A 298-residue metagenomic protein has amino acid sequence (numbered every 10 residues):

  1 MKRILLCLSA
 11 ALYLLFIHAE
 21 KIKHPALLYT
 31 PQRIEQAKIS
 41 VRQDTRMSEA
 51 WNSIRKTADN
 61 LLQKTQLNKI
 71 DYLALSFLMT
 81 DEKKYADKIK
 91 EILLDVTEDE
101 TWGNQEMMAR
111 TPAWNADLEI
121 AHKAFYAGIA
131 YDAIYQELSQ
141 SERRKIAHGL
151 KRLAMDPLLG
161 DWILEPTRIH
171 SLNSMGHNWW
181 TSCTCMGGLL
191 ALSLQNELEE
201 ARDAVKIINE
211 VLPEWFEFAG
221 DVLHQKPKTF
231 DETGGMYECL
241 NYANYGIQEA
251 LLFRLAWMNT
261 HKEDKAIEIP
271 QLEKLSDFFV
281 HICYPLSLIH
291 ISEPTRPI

Functional and structural regions predicted by a protein language model:
K2-L8: Sec-dependent signal peptide recognition, specifically the positively charged N-region followed immediately by
S9-H18: Hydrophobic h-region of N-terminal signal peptides that target proteins for export in Gram-negative bacteria
E20-P25: Cleaved targeting-peptide boundary
A26-R42, M47-D277, C283: Aromatic-lined, polymer-binding surfaces characteristic of secreted/periplasmic polysaccharide-degrading enzymes
I289-I298: Single conserved hydrophobic/aromatic residue that forms the stacking wall/gate of nucleotide- or nucleobase-binding
